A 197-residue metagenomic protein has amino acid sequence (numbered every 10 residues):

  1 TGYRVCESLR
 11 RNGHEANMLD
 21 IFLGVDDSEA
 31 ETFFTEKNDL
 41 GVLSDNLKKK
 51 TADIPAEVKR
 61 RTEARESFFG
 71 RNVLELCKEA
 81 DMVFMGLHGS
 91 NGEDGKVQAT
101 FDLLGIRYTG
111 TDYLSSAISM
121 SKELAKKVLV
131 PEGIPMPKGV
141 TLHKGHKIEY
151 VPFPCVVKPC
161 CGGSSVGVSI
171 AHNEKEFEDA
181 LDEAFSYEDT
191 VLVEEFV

Functional and structural regions predicted by a protein language model:
T1-L114, I118-M120, L124, V128-P131 (+1 more regions): ATP-binding N-terminal substructure of ATP-dependent carboxylate-amine bond-forming enzymes
R11-H14, I134, F185-T190: Generic secondary-structure signature for well-ordered alpha-helical cores
A16, R107-Y108, M136, C155 (+1 more regions): Hydrophobic beta-strand scaffold residues
L23-V25, C160-G163, V197: Glycine-rich beta-alpha junction loops
D81, G105, P152, E188-D189: Residue-level detector of structured alpha->beta connecting loops
T109-S116, K138, S164-G167, L192-V193: Glycine-rich, flexible loop/turn motifs
P131-S165, S169: Rossmann-like NAD(P)H-binding beta-loop-alpha module
H172-V197: Phosphate-binding site of ATP-dependent enzymes
